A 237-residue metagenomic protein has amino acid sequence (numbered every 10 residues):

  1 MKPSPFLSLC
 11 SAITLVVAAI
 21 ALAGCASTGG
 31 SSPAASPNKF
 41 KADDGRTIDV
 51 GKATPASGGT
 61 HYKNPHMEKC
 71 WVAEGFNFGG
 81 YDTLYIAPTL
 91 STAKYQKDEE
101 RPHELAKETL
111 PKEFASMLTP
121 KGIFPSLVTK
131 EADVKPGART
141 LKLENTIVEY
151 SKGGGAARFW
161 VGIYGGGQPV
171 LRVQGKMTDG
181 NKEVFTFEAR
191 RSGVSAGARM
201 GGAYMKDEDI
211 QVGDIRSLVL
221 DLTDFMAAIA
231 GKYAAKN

Functional and structural regions predicted by a protein language model:
K2-T14: Bacterial N-terminal signal peptides that target proteins for export
A21-G24: C-terminal motif of bacterial Sec signal peptides marking the signal peptidase cleavage site
A26-K112, I229-N237: A structural "domain/chain start" motif
S27-S31, K130-E183, R190, A196-M205: Surface-exposed short loop/turn segments
K63-A73, I123-E131, A156-G162: N-terminal post-signal-peptidase region of extra-cytosolic proteins
S91, A115-I123, K152, T223 (+1 more regions): Sec-exported extracytoplasmic/periplasmic mature domains
Y95-A156: Mid-length scaffold segments of soluble, non-membrane domains
G201-N237: Compositionally biased, intrinsically disordered linkers/stalks adjacent to structured regions
